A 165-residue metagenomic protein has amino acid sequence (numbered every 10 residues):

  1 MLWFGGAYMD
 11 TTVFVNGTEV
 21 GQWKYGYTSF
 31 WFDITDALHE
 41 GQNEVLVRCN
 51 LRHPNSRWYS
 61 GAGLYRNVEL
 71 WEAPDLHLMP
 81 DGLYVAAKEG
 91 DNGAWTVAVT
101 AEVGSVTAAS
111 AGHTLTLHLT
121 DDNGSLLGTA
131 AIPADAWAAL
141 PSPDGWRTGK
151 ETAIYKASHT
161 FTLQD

Functional and structural regions predicted by a protein language model:
M1-Y84, S105-V106, T120-N123: Accessory beta-strand-rich segments of carbohydrate-active enzymes
E19-Q22, F32-A37, A87, G128-G149 (+1 more regions): Beta-strand-rich interaction surfaces with strong enrichment in secreted/lumenal proteins
T28-F32, A153-F161: Short strand-edge motifs at loop-to-beta-strand transitions and within beta-strands of extracellular beta-rich domains
S29, Q42, A94-T96, I154: A generic structural signal for beta-strand entry/edge sites
L38-Q42, S56, A109-A111, L140-I154 (+1 more regions): Short glycine/proline/serine/threonine-rich loop/turn segments at secondary-structure transition edges
A87-W95: Short, solvent-exposed loop/linker segments at the N-terminal edge of repeated beta-sheet extracellular domains
A94-D144, A157: Beta-strand-rich binding/interaction modules
